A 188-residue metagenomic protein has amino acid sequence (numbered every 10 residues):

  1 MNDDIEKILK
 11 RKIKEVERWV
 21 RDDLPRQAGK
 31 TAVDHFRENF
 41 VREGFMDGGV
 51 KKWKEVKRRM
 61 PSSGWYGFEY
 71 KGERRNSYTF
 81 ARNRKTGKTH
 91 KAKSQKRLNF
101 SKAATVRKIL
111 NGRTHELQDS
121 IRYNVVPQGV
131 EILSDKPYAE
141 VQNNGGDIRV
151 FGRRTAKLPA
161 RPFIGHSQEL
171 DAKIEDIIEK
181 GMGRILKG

Functional and structural regions predicted by a protein language model:
M1-G188: Short, Lys/Arg-rich flexible segments
